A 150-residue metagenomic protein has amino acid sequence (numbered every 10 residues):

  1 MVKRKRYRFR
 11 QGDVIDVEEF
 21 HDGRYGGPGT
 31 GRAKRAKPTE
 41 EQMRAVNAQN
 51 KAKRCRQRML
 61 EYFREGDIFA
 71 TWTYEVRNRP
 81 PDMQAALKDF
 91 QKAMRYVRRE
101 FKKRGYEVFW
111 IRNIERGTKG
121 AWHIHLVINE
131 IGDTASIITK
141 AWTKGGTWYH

Functional and structural regions predicted by a protein language model:
M1-W122, N129-H150: Positively charged, glycine-rich low-complexity segments
